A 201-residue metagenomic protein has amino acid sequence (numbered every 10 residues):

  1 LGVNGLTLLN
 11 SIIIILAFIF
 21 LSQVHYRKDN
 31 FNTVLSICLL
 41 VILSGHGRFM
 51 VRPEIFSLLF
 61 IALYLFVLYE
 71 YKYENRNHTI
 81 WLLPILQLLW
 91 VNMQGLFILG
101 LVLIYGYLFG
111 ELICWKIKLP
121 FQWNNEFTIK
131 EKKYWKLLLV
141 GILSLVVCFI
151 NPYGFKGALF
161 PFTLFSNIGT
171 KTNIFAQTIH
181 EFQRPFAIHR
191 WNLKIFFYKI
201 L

Functional and structural regions predicted by a protein language model:
L1, L159-Y198: Juxtamembrane membrane-water interface segments that cap and precede transmembrane helices
S11-R27: Transmembrane-helix motifs of polytopic, lipid-linked glycan transferases
F20, V41-S44, F56-E74, I104-C114: Specific aromatic-rich, kink-prone transmembrane helix
T33-L43: Short helix- or helix-capping micro-motifs that position conserved polar/aromatic residues at function-defining sites
V41-G45, T79-G95, L145-V147: Membrane-interface alpha helices of multi-pass inner-membrane proteins
F49-F56: Short acidic/glycine- and proline-prone juxtamembrane loop motifs at membrane-interface regions of multi-pass membrane
E70-L88, W135-L139: Short hydrophobic alpha-helices at membrane interfaces in multi-pass membrane enzymes
G100-I142: Perimembrane helix-loop-helix junctions
